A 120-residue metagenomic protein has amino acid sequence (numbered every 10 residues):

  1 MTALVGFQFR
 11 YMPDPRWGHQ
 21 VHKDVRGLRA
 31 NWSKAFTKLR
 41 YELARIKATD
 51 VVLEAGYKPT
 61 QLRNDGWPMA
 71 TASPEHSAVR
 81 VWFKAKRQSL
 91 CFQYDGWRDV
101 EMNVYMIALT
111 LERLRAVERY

Functional and structural regions predicted by a protein language model:
M1-Y120: Accessory regions outside conserved functional cores
